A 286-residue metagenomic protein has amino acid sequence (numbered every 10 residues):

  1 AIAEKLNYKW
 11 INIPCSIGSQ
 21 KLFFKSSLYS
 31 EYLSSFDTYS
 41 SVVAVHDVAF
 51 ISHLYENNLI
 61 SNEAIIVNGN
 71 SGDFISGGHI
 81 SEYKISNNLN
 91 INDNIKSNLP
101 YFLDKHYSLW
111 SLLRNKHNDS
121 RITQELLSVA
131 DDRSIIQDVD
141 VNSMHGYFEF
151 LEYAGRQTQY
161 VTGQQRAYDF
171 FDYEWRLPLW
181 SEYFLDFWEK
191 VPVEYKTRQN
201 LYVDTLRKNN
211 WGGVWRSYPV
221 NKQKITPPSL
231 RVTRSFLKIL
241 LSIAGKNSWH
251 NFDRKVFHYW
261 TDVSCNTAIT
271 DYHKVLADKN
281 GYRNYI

Functional and structural regions predicted by a protein language model:
A1-A3, L54, V203-R207: Structural element of the ATP-grasp superfamily
I2-S35: A conserved beta-strand->alpha-helix junction
P14, N68-N70, N200: Glycine-rich, histidine-containing beta strand-loop boundary motifs that form or position
I17-Q20, S71-I75, I80-S81, F184-L185 (+2 more regions): Short, solvent-exposed loop/turn segments at secondary-structure junctions
S34-V42: The substrate-binding groove and active-site-proximal loops of carbohydrate-active enzymes, especially glycoside
V42-N58, F150-E152, V161: A conserved donor-nucleotide-binding helix/loop in the catalytic core of Leloir-type glycosyltransferases
I51-I122, A167-E182: Active-site adenylate/phosphate-handling loop in enzymes that bind or generate adenylated species
S61, S111-I286: Adenosyl-5′-phosphate
